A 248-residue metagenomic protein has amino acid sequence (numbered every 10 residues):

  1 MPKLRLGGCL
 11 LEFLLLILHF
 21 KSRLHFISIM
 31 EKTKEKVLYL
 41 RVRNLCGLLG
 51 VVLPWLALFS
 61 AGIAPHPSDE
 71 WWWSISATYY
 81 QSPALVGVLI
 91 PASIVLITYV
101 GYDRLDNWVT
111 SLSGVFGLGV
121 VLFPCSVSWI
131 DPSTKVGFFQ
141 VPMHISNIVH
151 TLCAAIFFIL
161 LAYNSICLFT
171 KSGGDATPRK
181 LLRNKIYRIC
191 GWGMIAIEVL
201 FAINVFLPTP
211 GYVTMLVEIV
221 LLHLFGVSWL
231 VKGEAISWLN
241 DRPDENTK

Functional and structural regions predicted by a protein language model:
K34-V51, L105-S111: Alpha-helical transmembrane segments and their helix-start/interface "positive-inside/aromatic belt" motifs in integral
G50-P67: Alpha-helical transmembrane segments of multi-pass membrane proteins
G62-Y79, D131-I145, F206-V217: Membrane-interface interhelical loops and short amphipathic "cap" helices that link adjacent transmembrane segments
S74-S93: Interfacial helix-start motif at the membrane-water boundary
F116-N184: Membrane-proximal helix-loop-helix units in multi-pass membrane proteins
W192-K248: C-terminal transmembrane-bundle signature of multipass membrane proteins, characterized by strong activation on
